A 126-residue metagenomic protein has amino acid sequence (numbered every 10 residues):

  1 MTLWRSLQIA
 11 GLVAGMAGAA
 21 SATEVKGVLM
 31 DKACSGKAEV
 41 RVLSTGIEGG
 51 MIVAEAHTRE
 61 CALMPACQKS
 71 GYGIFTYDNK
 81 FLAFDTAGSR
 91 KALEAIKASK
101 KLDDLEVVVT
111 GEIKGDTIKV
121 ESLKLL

Functional and structural regions predicted by a protein language model:
M1-A10, G18: Bacterial N-terminal signal peptides that target proteins for export
I9-L12, M30: Short N-terminal leader segment in a subset of presequences, especially plant chloroplast and some mitochondrial
V13-A14, D103: Long hydrophobic alpha-helices with heptad-repeat/coiled-coil character
G15-S21: C-terminal segment of classical bacterial N-terminal signal peptides
S21-L126: OB-fold and OB-like single-stranded nucleic-acid-recognition modules and their adjacent interaction interfaces
